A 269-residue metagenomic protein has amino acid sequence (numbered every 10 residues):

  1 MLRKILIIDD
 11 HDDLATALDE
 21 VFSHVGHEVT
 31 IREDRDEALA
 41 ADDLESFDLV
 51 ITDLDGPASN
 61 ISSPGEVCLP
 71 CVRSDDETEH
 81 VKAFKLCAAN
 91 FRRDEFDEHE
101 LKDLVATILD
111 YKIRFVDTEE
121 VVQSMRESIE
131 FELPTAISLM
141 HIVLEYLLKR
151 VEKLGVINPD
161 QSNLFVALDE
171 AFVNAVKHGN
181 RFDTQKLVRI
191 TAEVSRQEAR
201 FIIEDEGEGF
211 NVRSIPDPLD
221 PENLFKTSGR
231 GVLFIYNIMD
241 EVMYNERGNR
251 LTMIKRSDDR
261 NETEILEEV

Functional and structural regions predicted by a protein language model:
D9: Conserved acidic carboxylate
D12-D36: Two-component/phosphorelay signaling modules centered on CheY-like receiver
I31-L49: Acidic, metal-coordinating helix/loop segments flanking the phosphotransfer/catalytic sites of two-component signaling
L69-R73: Hydrophobic/aromatic residues positioned on beta-strands within the core alpha/beta folds
S74-F91: Alpha4 helix (beta4-alpha4-beta5 surface) of REC/receiver domains from two-component response regulators
E100-R114: Receiver (REC) domain switch/output surface
E119-I129, V176-V269: Conserved beta-strand-loop-beta-strand hairpin that lines the nucleotide-binding pocket of ATP/GTP-utilizing enzymes
E145-D169: Conserved short strand/loop->alpha-helix "switch" segment adjacent to the catalytic nucleotide/phosphoryl-transfer site
